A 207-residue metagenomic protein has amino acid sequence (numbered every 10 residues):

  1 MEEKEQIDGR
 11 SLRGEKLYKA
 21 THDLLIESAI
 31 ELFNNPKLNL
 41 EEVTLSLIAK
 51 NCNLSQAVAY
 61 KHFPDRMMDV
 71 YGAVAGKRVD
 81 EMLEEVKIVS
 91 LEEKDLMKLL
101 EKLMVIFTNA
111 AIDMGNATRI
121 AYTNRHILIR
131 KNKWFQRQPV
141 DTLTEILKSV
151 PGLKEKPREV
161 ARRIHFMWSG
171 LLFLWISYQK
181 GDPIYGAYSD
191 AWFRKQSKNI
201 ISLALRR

Functional and structural regions predicted by a protein language model:
M1-D8, T144-G152, G170-R207: C-terminal peripheral helix-coil segments that are non-catalytic and often amphipathic
M1-K37, L47-N51: Basic, helix-initiating cap at the start of DNA-binding domains
L24, P36-D69, A73: Helix-turn-helix
L45, V74-L83: Short, basic, alpha-helical segments at the C-terminal edge of helix-turn-helix-like DNA-binding modules
D69-R78, F135: Alpha-helical DNA-contacting segments of helix-turn-helix folds
D80-E84, H126-G152, R158-R163, A191 (+2 more regions): Amphipathic alpha-helical packing segments from all-alpha helical-bundle domains
V86-D113, I164: Hydrophobic alpha-helical connector segments
T108-R130, F173-K180: Amphipathic alpha-helical segments used for helix-helix packing
